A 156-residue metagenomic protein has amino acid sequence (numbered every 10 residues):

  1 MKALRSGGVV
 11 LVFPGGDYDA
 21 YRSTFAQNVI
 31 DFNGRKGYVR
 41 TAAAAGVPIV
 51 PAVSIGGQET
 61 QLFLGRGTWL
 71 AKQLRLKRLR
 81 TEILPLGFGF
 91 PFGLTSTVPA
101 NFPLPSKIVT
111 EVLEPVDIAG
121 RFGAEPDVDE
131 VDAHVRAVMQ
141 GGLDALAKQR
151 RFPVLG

Functional and structural regions predicted by a protein language model:
K2-G156: Non-catalytic C-terminal accessory region of glycerolipid acyltransferases and related lyso-lipid remodeling enzymes
